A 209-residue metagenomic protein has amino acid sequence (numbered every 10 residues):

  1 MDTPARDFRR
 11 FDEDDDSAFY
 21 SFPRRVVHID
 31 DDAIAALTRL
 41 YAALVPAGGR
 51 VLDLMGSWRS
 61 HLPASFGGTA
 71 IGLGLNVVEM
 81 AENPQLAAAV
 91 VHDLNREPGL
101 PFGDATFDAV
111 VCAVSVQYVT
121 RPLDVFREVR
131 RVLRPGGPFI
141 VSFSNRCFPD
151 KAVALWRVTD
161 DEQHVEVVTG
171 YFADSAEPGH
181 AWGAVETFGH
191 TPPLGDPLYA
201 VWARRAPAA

Functional and structural regions predicted by a protein language model:
M1-P46: Class I SAM-dependent methyltransferase Rossmann-like catalytic core, especially the SAM/SAH-binding loop
R39, A43-L100: Class I SAM-dependent methyltransferase SAM/SAH-binding core
E97-V110: A short acidic, Gly/Pro-enriched loop at the edge of an enzyme's catalytic core that lines a small-molecule cofactor
D108-L123: A short SAM/SAH-binding and catalytic strip from SAM-dependent methyltransferases
L123-P138: A short glycine-rich, Lys/Arg-flanked "PGG" loop and its adjoining helix->strand segment in the class I
P138-G170: Conserved class I S-adenosyl-L-methionine
S175-P178, E186-A209: Core SAM-dependent methyltransferase catalytic element
